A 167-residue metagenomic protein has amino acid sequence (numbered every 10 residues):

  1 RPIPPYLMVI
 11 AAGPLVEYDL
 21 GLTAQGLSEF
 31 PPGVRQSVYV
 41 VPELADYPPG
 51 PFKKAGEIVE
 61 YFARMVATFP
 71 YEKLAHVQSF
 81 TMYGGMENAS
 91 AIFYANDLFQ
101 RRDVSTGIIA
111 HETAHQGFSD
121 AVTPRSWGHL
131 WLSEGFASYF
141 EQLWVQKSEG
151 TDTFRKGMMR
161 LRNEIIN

Functional and structural regions predicted by a protein language model:
R1-A110, Y139-Q142, T151, R160-E164: Hydrophobic helix-coil surface modules that form long, contiguous segments used for peptide/substrate interaction
P14, D120, F136: Gly/Ser/Thr-rich helix-start
P51-F52, S126-E134: Active-site metal-coordination segments of metallo-dependent hydrolases
S79-T81, T123, L132-F136: An acidic- and aromatic-residue-enriched active-site/binding cleft used to recognize and process polar
D103-I108, Q116, L130, E134: Active-site alpha-helix of zinc metalloproteases
T113-H129, L143, K147-E149: Catalytic Zn2+-binding segment of zinc metalloproteases
N167: Long, charged, mostly alpha-helical binding arms that flank functional sites
